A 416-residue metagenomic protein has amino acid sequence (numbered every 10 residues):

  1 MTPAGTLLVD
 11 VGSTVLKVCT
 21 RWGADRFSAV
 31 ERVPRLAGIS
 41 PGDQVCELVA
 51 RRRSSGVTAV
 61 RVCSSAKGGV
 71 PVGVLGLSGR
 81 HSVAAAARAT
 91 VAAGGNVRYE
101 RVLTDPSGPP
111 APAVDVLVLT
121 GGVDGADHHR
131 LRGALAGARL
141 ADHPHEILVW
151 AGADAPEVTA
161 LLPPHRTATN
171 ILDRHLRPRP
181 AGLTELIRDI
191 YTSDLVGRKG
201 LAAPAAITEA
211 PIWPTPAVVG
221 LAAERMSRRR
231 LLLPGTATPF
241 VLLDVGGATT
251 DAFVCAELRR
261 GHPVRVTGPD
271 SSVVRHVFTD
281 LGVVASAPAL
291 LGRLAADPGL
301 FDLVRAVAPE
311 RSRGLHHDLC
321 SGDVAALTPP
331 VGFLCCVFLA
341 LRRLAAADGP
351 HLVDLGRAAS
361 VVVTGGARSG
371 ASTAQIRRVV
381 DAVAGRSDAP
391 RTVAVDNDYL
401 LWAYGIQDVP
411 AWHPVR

Functional and structural regions predicted by a protein language model:
M1-L8, C46, A50-P239, L352-R416: Nucleotide/phosphate-binding catalytic cleft detector across ATP-hydrolyzing and phosphate-transferring enzymes
V9-V11, L243: Conserved beta-strand/loop positions that form the S-adenosyl-L-methionine
S13-G42, G94-N96, V264-A287: Short glycine-rich, Thr/Ser-proximal phosphate-binding strand/loop in the N-terminal lobe of ATP-dependent enzymes
T14, G23, K67, G79 (+5 more regions): Short, glycine-/Ser/Thr-/acidic-enriched flexible segments
L16-W22, V72, L242-V245, T250-C255: Short beta-strand scaffold segments in enzyme catalytic cores
G38, H128, P330: Flexible, glycine- and charge-enriched loops at secondary-structure boundaries
S40-R53, C336, A340: Stable alpha-helical structural segments in soluble proteins, enriched in small hydrophobic residues
H143, V158-P178, V218-M226, L233-T238 (+2 more regions): Phosphate-binding glycine-rich/basic clefts of nucleotide- and phosphate-handling proteins, predominantly
